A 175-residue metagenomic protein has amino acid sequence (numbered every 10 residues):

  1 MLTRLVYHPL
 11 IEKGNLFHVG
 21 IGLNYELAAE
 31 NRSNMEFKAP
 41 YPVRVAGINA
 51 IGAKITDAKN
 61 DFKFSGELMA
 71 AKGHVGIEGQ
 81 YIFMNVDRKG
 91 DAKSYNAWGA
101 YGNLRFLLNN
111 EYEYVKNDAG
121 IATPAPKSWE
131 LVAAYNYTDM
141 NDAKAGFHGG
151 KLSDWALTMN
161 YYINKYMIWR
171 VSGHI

Functional and structural regions predicted by a protein language model:
M1-E30: Aromatic- and glycine-enriched pocket-lining scaffold segments that form the walls of small-molecule binding clefts
S33-I175: Outer-membrane beta-barrel pore domains
